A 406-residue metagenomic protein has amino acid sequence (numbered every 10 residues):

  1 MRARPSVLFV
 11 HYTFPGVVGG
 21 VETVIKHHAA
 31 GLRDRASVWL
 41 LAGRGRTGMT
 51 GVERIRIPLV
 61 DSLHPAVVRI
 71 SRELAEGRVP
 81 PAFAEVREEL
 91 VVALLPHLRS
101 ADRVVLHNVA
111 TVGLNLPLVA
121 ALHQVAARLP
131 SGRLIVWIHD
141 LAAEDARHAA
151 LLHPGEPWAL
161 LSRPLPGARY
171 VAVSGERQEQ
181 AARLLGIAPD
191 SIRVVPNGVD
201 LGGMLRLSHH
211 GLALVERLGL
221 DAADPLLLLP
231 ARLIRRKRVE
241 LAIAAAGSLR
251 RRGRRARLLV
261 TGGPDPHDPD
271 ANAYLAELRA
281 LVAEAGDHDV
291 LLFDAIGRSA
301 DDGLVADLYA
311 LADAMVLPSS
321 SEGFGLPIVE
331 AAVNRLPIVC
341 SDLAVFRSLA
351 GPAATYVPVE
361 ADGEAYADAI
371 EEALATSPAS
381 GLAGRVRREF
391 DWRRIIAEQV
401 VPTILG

Functional and structural regions predicted by a protein language model:
V10, L212-E216, L220-K237, I243-A246 (+1 more regions): Conserved donor-binding/catalytic core segment of Leloir-type glycosyltransferases
Q124, R128, A142, L151-Y170: Membrane-proximal helix-turn-helix segments that form the acceptor-binding/catalytic region of lipid-linked
E176, G198: Carbohydrate-associated surface elements
G262, P266, A271-A306: Nucleotide-activated donor-binding/catalytic signature segment of Leloir-type glycosyltransferases, i.e., the conserved
D302, A361, A375-G406: A charged, aromatic-enriched C-terminal amphipathic alpha-helix characteristic of glycosyltransferases across folds
S320: Aromatic "clamp/platform" in nucleotide-sugar-dependent glycosyltransferases that forms part of the donor/acceptor
I328, P337-C340: Short hydrophobic beta-strand element within catalytic cores of glycosyltransferases and related nucleotide-activated
T355-E364, E371-T376: Conserved acidic donor-binding segment of nucleotide-sugar-dependent glycosyltransferases
